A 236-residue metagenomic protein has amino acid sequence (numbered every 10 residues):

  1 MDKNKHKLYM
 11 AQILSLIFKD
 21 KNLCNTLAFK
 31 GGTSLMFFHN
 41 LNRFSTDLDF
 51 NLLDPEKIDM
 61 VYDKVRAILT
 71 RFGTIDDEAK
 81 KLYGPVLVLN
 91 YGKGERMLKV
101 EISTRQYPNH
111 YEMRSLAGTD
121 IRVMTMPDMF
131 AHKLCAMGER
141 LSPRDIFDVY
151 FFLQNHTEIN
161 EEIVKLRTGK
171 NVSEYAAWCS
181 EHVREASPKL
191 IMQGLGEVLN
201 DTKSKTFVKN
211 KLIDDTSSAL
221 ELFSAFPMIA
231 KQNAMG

Functional and structural regions predicted by a protein language model:
M1-L27, L41, L53-P55, D59-G236: Structured mid-to-C-terminal alpha-helical surface segments
F29-S34: Glycine-rich beta-strand-to-loop/alpha-helix junction loops that act as flexible
H39-S45: Glycine-rich loop at the start of a catalytic domain that most often binds anionic cofactors/ligands
F50: Structural signature of FAD isoalloxazine-binding scaffolds in flavoprotein oxidoreductases
